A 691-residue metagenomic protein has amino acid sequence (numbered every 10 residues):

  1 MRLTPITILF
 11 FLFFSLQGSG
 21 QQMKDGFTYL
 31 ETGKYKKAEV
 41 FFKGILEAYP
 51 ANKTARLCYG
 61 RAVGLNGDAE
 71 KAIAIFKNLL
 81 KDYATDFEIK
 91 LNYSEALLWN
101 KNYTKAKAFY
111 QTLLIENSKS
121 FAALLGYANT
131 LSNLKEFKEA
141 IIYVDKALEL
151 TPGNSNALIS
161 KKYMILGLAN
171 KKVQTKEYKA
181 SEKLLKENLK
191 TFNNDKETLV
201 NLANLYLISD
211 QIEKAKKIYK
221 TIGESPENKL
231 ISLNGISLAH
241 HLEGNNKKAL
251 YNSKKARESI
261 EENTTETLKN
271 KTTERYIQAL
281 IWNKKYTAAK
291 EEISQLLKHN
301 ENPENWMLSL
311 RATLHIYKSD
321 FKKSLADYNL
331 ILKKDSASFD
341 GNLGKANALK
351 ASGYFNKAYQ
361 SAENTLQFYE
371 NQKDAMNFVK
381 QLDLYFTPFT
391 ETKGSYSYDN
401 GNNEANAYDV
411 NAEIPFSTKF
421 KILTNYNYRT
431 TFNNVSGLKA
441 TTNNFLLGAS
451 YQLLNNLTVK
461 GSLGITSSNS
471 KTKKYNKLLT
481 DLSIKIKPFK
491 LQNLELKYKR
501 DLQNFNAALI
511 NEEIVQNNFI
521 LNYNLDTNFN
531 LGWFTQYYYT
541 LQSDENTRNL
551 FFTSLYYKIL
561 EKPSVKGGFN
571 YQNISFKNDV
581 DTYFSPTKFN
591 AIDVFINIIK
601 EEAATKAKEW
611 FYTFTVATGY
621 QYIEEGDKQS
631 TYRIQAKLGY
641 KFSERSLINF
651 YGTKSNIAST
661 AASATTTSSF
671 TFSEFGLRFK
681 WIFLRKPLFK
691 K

Functional and structural regions predicted by a protein language model:
R2, Q17-K77, K81-E88, A108 (+1 more regions): N-terminal leader/linker segments that initiate helical-solenoid repeat arrays
R2-P5, Y35, G60-A62, A69 (+5 more regions): Disordered, low-complexity tails and leader-like regions
T4-F14: Sec-dependent N-terminal signal peptides
V63, A96, L205-Y206: Segments that form or flank anion-binding pockets
G67-Y163: A generic tandem-repeat structural signature
N92, A108, L125-N133, E149-E187 (+2 more regions): Gram-negative and organellar
